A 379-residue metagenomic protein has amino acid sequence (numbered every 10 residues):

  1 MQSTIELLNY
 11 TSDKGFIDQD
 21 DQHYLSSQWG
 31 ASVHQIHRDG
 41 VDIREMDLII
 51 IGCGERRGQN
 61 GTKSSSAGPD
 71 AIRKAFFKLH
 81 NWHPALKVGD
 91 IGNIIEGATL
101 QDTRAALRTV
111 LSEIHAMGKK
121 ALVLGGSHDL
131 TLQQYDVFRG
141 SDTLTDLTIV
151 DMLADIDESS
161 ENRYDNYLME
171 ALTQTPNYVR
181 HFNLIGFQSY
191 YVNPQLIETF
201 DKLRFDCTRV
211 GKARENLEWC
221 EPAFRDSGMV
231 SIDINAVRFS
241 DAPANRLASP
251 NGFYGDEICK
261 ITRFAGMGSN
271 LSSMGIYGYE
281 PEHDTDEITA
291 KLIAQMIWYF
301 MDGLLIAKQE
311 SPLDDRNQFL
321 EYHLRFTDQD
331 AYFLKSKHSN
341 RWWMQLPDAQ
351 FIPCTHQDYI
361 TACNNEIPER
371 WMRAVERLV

Functional and structural regions predicted by a protein language model:
S3-I50, E55-I276, E280-V379: Conserved alpha-helical scaffold segments that buttress catalytic/binding sites
